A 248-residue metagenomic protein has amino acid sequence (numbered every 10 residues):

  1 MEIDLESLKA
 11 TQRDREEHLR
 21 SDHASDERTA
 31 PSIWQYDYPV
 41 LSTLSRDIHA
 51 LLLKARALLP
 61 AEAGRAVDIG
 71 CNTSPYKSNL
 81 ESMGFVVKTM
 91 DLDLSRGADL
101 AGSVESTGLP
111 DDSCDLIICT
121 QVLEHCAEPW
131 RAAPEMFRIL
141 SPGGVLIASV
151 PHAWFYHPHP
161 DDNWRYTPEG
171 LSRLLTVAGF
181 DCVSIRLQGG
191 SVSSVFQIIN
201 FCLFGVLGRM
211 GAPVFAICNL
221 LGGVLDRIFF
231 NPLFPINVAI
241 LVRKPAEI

Functional and structural regions predicted by a protein language model:
M1-D112, L116-I118, W130-A133, L233-V238 (+1 more regions): Conserved N-terminal segment of class I S-adenosyl-L-methionine
A10-R15, A127-E135, S141, V145-I248: S-adenosyl-L-methionine-dependent methyltransferase catalytic module, highlighting the catalytic core
G102, T120, R186-Q188: Conserved residues at the C-terminal ends of beta-strands
Q121-H125: Short catalytic micro-motifs in class I SAM-dependent methyltransferases
